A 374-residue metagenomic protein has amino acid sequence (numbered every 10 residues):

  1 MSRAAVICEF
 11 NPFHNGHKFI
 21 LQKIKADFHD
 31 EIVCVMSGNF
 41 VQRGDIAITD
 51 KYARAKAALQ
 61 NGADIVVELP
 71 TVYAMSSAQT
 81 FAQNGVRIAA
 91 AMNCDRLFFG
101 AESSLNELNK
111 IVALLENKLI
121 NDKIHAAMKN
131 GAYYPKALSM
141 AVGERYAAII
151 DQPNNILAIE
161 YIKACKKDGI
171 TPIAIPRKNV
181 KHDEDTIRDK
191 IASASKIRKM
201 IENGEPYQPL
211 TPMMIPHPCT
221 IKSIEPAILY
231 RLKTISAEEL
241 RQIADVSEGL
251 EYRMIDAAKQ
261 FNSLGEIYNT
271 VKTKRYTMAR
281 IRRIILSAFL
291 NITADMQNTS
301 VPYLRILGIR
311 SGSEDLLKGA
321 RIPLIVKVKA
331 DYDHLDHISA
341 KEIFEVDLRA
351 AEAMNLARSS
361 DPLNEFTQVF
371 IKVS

Functional and structural regions predicted by a protein language model:
M1-R54: N-terminal catalytic cores of NTP/NDP-binding nucleotidyl/phosphoryl-transfer enzymes
K25, L59, V86-A90: Non-catalytic positions within long, well-ordered alpha-helices that form the structural scaffold/packing of enzyme
F28, N61-G62, D168: Short, structured coil segments at secondary-structure junctions
D30, D64, D95: Receiver (REC) domain switch/active-site residues of two-component response regulators
S37-F40, V67, Y73: Glycine-rich phosphate/pyrophosphate-binding loops and their adjacent beta-strand/loop elements at enzyme active sites
A53-K56, L316: Acidic, Ser/Thr-rich peripheral helices and adjacent loops at domain boundaries
K56-P70: A glycine-rich helix N-cap at a beta->alpha junction
L69-S374: Active-site cores that bind ATP or allylic diphosphates and position pyrophosphate for catalysis
